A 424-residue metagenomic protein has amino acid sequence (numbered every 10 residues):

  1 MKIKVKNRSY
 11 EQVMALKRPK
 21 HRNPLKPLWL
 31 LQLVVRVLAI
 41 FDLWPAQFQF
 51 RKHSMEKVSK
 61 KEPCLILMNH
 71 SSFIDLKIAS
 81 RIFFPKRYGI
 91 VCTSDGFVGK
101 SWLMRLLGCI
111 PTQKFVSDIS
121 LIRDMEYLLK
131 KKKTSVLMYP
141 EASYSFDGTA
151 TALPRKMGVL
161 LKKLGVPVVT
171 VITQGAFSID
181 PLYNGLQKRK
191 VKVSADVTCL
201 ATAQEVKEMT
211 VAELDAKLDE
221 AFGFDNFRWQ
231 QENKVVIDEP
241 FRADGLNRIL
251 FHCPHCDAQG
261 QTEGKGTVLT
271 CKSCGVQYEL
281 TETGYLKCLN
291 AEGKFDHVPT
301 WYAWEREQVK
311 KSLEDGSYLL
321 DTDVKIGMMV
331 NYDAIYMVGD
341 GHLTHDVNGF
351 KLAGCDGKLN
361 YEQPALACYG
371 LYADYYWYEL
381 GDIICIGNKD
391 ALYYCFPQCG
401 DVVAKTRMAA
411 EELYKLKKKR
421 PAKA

Functional and structural regions predicted by a protein language model:
M1-V13, C355: Soluble, non-transmembrane catalytic domains of enzymes that act on hydrophobic metabolites at membranes
K17-L38: Helix-enriched interaction subdomains in cytosolic or periplasmic regions, typified by TIR/SEFIR signaling/NADase cores
P27-L31, L43-A216, P240, C256 (+9 more regions): Soluble catalytic domains of membrane acyltransferases
V191-H252, D257-Q259, L392-D401, T406-R407: A broadly conserved sequence feature marking short terminus-proximal activation segments in nucleic acid-centric
D238-E292: Cys/His-rich short segments
Q277, Y336, D356-Y361, N388-D401: Short, surface-exposed beta-strand/loop "edge" segments at domain boundaries and coil↔beta transitions
E279-K358: Long, charge-rich boundary regions
L366-A424: Acidic, Ser/Thr- and proline-rich intrinsically disordered linker/docking segments of eukaryotic scaffolds
